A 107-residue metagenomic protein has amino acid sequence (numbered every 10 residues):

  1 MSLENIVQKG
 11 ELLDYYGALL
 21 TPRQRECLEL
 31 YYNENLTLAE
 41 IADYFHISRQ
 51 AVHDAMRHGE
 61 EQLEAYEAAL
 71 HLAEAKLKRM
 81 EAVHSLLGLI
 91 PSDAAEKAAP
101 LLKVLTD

Functional and structural regions predicted by a protein language model:
E11, R25-C27, S85: Pre-recognition alpha-helix immediately N-terminal to the DNA-recognition helix within helix-turn-helix or winged-helix
L12-L20: Short amphipathic alpha-helical boundary/capping segments
P22-N33: Short amphipathic alpha helix immediately N-terminal
C27, E40-A42: Hydrophobic positions on the alpha-helical face of helix-turn-helix-like DNA-binding modules
S48-R49: Helix-turn-helix DNA-binding motif, specifically the short coil turn and the N-cap/start of the second
A55-H58: Residues within the DNA-recognition helix of helix-turn-helix
E60-E67: C-terminal flanking helix
A69-A95: Intrinsically disordered, low-complexity basic tails/linkers immediately adjacent to helix-turn-helix/homeobox/MYB/SANT
